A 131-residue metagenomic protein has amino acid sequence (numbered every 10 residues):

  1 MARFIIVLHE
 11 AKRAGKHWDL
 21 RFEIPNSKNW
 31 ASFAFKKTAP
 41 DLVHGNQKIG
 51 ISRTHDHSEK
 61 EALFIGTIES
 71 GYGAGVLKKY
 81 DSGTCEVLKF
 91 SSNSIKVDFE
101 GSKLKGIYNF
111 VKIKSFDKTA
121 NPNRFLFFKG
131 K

Functional and structural regions predicted by a protein language model:
M1-K131: A charge-rich, low-complexity, intrinsically flexible signal that marks solvent-exposed coils, linkers, repeats
